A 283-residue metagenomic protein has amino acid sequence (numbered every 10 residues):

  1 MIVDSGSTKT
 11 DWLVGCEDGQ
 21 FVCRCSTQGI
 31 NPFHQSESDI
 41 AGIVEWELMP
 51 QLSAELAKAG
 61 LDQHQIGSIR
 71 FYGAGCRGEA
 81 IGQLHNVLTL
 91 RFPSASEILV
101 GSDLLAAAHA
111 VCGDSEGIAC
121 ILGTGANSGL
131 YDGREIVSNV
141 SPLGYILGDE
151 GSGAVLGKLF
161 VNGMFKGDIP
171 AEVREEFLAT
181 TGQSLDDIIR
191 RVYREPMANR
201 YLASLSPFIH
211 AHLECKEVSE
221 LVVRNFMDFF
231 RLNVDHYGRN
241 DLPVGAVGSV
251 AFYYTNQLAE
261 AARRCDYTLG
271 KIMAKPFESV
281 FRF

Functional and structural regions predicted by a protein language model:
M1-I66, L90, V111-I118, L159-F283: ATP-binding/phosphotransfer module of carbohydrate and carboxylate kinases, centering on a glycine-rich
G6, L13, A74, L105 (+1 more regions): Anionic group-transfer/hydrolysis microenvironments
P32, G75, P142-D149, Y267-K271: A short glycine/serine-rich beta->alpha loop
H34-E37, R70, A80, G144 (+2 more regions): Solvent-exposed, flexible loop/coil residues
R70-R77, L122-G125, D241-A251: Glycine-rich beta-strand-to-loop/alpha-helix junction loops that act as flexible
R77-E172: Phosphate-binding/catalytic loop of phosphoryl-transfer enzymes
